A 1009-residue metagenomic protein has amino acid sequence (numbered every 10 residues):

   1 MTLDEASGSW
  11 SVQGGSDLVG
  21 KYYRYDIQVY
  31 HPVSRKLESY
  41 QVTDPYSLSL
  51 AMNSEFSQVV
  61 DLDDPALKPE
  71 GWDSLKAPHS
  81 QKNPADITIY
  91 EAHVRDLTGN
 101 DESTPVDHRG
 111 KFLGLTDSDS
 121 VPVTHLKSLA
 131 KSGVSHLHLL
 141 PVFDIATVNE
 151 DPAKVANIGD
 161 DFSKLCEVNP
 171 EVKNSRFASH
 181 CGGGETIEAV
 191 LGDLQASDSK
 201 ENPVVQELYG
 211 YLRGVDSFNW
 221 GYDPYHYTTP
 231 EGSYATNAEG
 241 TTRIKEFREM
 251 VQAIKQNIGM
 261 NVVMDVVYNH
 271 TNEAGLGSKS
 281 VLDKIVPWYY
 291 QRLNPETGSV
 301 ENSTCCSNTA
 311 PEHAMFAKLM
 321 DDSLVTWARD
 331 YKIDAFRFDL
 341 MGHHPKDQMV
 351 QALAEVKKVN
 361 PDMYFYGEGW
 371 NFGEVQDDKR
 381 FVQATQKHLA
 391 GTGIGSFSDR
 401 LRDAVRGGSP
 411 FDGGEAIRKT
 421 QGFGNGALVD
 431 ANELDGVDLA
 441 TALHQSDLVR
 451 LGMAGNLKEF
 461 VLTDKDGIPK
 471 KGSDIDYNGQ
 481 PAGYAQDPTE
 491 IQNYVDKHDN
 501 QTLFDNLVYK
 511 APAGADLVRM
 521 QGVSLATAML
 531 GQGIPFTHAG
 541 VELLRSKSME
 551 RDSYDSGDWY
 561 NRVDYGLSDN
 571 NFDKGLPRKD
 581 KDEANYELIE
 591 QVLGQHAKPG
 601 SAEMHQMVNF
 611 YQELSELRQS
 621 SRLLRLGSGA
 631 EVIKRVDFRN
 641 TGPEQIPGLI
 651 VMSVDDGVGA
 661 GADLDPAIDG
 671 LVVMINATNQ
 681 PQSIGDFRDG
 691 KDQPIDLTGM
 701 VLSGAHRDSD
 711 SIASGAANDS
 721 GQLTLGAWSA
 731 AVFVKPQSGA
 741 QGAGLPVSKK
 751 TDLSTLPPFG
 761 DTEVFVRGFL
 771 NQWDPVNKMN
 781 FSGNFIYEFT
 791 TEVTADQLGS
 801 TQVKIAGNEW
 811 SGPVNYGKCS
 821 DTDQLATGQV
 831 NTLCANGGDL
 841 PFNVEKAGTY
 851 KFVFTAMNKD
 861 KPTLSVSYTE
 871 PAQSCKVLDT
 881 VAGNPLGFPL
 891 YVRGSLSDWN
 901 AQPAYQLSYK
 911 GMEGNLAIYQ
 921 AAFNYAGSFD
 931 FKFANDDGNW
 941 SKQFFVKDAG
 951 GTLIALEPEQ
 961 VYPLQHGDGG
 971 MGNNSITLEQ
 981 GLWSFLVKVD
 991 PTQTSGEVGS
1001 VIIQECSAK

Functional and structural regions predicted by a protein language model:
M1-N237, K471-G472, A485, I491-Y494 (+2 more regions): N-terminal structural segment of carbohydrate-active enzymes
M1-V19, Q28-D44, L753-S800, N808-G837 (+3 more regions): Aromatic-rich carbohydrate-binding modules that target alpha-glucans
T2-D4, P152, A156-G159, R329-D334 (+4 more regions): Active-site-proximal helices and loops of the catalytic beta/alpha 8
D44-G99, E415-A511, K579-M604: Glycine-rich phosphate/pyrophosphate-binding loop and adjacent beta-alpha nucleotide/cofactor-binding cores
R95-N100, T104-V106, L113, S128-S135 (+7 more regions): Substrate-binding/active-site clefts of carbohydrate-active enzymes
I475-G479, G483-V672, A677-G685, G690-D692: Loop/helix patches that line or flank the sugar-binding groove of alpha-linked glycan CAZymes
A713-D752, Y850-A856, V989-P991: C-terminal beta-strand-rich structural cap/linker in extracellular carbohydrate-active enzymes
G726-A730, K846-T849, E959, E979-W983: Tight coil/turn sites that cap or link beta-strands
